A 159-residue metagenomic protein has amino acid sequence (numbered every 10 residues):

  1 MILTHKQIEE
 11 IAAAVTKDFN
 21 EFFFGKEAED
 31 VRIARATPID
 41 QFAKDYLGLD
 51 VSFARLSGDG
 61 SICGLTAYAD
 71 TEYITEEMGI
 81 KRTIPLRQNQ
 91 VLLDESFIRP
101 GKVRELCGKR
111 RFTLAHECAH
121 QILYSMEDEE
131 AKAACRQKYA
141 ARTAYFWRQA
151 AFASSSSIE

Functional and structural regions predicted by a protein language model:
M1-E159: Active-site hotspot residues in diverse enzymes, especially metal/ion-binding acidic/histidine motifs
